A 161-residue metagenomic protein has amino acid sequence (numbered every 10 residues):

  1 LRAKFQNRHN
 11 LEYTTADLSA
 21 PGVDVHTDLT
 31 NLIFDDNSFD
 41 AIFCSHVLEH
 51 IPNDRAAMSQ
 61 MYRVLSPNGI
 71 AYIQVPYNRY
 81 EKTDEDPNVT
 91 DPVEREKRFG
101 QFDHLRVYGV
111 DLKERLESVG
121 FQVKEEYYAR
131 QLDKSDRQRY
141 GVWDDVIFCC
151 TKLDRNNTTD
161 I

Functional and structural regions predicted by a protein language model:
L1-D91, V110-V119, V146-D160: Conserved SAM-binding loop
E49, G100, H104, Q138: Conserved aromatic-histidine-acidic binding/catalytic patches
Y77, L105, A129-L132: Catalytic cores of nucleotide-sugar-dependent glycosyltransferases that transfer UDP/GDP/TDP-activated
P92-G100: Acidic, Ser/Thr-rich peripheral helices and adjacent loops at domain boundaries
G100-F121, E125-E126: Short alpha-helix
Q122-V146: Conserved catalytic loop of SAM-dependent methyltransferase domains
